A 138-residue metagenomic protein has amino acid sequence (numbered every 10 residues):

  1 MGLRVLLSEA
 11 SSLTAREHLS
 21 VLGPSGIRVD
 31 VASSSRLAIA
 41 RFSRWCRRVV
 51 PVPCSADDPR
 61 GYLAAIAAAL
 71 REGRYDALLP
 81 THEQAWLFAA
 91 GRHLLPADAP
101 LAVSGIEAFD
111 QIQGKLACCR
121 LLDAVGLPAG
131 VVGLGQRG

Functional and structural regions predicted by a protein language model:
M1-S104: ATP-binding N-terminal substructure of ATP-dependent carboxylate-amine bond-forming enzymes
A108-G138: Active-site nucleotide/adenylate-binding loops and adjacent lid/helix of ATP-dependent enzymes
